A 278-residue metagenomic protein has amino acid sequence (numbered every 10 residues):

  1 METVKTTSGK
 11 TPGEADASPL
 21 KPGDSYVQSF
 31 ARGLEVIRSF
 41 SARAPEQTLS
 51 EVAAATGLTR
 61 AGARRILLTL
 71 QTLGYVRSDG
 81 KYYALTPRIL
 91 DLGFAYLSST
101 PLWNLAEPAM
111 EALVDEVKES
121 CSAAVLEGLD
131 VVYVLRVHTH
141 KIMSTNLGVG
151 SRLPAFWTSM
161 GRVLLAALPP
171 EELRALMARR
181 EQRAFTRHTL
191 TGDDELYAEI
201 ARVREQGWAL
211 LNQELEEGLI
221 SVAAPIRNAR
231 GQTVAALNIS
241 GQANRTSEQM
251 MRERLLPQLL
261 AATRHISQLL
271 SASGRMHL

Functional and structural regions predicted by a protein language model:
E2-D16, I142-L215: Short, solvent-exposed recognition segments
E2-N104, P108-E111, R264-A272: N-terminal helix-turn-helix
Y26-F30, T86, S99, W103 (+7 more regions): Short, structured helix-loop boundary elements
A84-R180: Amphipathic alpha-helical effector-binding/dimerization core of metabolite-sensing transcriptional regulators
E217, A235-L278: Juxtadomain coupling helices with adjacent low-complexity linkers
I220-A224: Short hydrophobic beta-strand micro-motif common in sensory/regulatory domains
I226-A229: Sensor-regulatory modules in signal-transduction proteins
